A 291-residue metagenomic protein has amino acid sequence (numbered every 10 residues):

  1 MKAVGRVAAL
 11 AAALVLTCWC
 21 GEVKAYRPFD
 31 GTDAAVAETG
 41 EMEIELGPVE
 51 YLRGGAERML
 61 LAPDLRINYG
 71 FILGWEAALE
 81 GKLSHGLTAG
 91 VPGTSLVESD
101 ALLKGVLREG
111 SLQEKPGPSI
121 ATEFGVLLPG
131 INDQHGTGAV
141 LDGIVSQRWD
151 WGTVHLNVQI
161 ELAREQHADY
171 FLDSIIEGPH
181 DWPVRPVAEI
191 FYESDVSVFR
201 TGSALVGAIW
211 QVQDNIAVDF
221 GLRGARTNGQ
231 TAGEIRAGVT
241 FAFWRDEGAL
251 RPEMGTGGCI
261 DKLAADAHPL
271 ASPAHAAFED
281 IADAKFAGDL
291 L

Functional and structural regions predicted by a protein language model:
M1-G5: N-terminal secretory signal peptides that target proteins for export/translocation
A8-C18: Bacterial N-terminal signal peptides
V23-L291: Transmembrane beta-barrel domains of Gram-negative outer membranes and organellar outer membranes
